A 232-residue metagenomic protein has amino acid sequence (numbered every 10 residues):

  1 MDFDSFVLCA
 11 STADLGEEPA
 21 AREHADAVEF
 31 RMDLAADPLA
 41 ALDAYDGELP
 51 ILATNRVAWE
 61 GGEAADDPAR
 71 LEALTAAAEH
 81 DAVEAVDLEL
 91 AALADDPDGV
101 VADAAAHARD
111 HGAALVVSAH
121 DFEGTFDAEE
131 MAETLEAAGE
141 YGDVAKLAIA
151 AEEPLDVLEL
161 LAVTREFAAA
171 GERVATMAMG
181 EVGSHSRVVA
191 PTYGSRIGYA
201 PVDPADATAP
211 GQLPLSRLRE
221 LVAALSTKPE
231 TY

Functional and structural regions predicted by a protein language model:
D2-D127, T134-A137: Active-site beta->alpha loop and helix N-cap motifs at the rims of alpha/beta catalytic domains
A92-Y232: Catalytic alpha/beta core domains of metabolic enzymes, predominantly
